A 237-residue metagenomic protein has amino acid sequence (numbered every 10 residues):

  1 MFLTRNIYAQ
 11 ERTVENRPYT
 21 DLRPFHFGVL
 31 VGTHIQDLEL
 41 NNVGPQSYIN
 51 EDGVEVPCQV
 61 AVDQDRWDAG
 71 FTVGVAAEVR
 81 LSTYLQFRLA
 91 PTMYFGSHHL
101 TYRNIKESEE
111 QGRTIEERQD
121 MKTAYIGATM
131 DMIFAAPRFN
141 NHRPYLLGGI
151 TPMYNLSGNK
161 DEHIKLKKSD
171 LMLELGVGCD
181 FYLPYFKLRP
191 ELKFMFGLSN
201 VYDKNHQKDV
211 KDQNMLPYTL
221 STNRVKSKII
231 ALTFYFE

Functional and structural regions predicted by a protein language model:
M1-Y8: C-terminal segment of classical bacterial N-terminal signal peptides
Y8-G70, I229, Y235-E237: Short glycine/proline- and aromatic-enriched beta-strand/turn motifs that initiate or cap beta-hairpins
E11-R12, N16-F25, T33-E39, A76-G158 (+1 more regions): Gram-negative (and chloroplast) outer-membrane scaffold detector with strong preference for beta-barrel transmembrane
R23-F25, W67-F71, K122-A128, H142 (+2 more regions): Residues that define the transmembrane beta-barrel architecture of outer-membrane proteins
N41-Q64, G96-T123, L156-L166, Y202-T222: Flexible, solvent-exposed loop segments that connect beta-strands
H142-R143, S157-I164, F186-R189: Short conserved catalytic/interaction loops centered on acidic-Pro-aromatic/His motifs
E174-Y182, K187: Conserved C-terminal beta-signal and adjacent last beta-strands/turns of outer-membrane beta-barrel proteins
P184-E237: Predominantly the C-terminal beta-signal and adjacent terminal strand-loop region of outer-membrane beta-barrel
